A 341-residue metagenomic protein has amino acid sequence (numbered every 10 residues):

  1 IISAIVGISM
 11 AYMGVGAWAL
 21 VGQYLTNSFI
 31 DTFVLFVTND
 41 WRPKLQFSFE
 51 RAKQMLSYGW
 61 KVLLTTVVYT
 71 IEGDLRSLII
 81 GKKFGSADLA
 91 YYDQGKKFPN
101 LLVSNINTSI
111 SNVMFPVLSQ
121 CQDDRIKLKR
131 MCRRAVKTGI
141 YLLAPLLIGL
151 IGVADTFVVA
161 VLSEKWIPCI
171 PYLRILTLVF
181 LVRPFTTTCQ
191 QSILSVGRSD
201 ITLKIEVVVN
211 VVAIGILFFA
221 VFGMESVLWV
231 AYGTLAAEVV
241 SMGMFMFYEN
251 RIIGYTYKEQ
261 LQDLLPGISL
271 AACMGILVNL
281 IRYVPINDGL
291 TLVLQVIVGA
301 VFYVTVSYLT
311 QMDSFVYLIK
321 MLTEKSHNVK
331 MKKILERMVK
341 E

Functional and structural regions predicted by a protein language model:
I1, S9-M13, W18, N39 (+4 more regions): Membrane-interface junctions at transmembrane-helix termini in multi-pass inner-membrane proteins
I2-I30, D200, V207-G243, Y255 (+3 more regions): Membrane-interface helix-loop junctions in multi-pass transport and translocation proteins
A17, F33-L78, V113-R130, R251-P266 (+1 more regions): Interhelical loop/hinge segments that connect adjacent transmembrane helices in multipass membrane
A17, Q54-V62, I79-N100, K129-M131 (+2 more regions): Interfacial/gating helices of multi-pass transporter permease domains
Y24, Y58-T66, T70, D74 (+15 more regions): Residue-level signature of transmembrane alpha-helical cores of multipass secondary-active transporters and flippases
T65-T70, I214-F218, A271-I286, R337-M338: Hydrophobic alpha-helical transmembrane segments in multi-pass integral membrane proteins
Y91-V207: Specific pore-lining/lateral-gate transmembrane helices of multi-pass inner-membrane transport and insertion machines
N250-Y257, L264, I276-E341: Membrane-proximal transmembrane or re-entrant/amphipathic helices at the cytosolic face
